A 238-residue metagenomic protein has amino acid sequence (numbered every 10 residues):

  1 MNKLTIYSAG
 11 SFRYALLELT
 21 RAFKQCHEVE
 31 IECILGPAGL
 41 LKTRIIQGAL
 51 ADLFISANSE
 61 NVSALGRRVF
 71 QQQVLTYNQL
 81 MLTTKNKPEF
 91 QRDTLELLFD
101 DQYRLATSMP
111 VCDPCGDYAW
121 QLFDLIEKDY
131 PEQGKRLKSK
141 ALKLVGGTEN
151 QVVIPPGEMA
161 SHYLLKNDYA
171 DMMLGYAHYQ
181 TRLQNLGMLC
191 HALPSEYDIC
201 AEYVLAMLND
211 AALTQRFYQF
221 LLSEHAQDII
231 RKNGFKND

Functional and structural regions predicted by a protein language model:
M1-C26, G39, T43-A49, S56-R68 (+2 more regions): Exported/periplasmic ABC-transporter solute-binding proteins
I31: Hydrophobic anchor at the start of a short beta-strand that flanks the dinucleotide cofactor-binding loop
